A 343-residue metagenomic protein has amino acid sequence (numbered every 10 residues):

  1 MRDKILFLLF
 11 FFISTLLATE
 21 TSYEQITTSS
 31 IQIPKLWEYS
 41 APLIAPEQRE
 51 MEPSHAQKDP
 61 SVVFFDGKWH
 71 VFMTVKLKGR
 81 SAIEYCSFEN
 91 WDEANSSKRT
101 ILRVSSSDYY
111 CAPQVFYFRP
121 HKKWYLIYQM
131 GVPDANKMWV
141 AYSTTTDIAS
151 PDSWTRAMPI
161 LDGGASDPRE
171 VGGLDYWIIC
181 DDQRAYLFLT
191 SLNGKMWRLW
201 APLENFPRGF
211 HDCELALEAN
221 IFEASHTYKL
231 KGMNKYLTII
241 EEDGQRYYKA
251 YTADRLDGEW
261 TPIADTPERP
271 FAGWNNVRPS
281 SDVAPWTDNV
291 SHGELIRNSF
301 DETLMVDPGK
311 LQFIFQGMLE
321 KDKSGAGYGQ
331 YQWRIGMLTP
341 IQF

Functional and structural regions predicted by a protein language model:
M1-I5: Positively charged n-region of N-terminal signal peptides that target proteins for export
F7-T15: Bacterial N-terminal signal peptides
L16-L17, T21-S22: Sec/Tat signal peptide C-region and signal peptidase I cleavage site
S22-A224, K229-W286, N298-F343: Beta-rich carbohydrate-recognition and catalytic domains
N289: Conserved glycosyltransferase catalytic-site signature
H292: Active-site pocket scaffolds in enzymes
